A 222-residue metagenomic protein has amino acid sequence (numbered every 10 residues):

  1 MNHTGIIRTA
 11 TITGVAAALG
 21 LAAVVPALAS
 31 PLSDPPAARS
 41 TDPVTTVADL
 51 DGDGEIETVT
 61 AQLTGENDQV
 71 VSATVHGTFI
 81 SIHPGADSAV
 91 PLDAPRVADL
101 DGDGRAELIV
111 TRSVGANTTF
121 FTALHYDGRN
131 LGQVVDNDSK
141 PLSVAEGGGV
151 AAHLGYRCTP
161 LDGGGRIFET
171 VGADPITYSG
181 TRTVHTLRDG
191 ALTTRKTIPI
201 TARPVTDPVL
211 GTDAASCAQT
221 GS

Functional and structural regions predicted by a protein language model:
N2-A10, L28-S30, D34-V44, L131-G132 (+1 more regions): Acidic, small-residue rich beta-repeat scaffolds with periodic aromatic anchors
N2-L92, P208-S222: Terminal domain-start segments
P36, Q62-L63, R112-G115, A173-I176: Short consensus segments that form the blades of beta-propeller domains, in both extracellular/periplasmic
G52-A61, L100-R112, L161-E169: Acidic/hydrophobic-patterned starts of short beta strands in beta-sheet-rich repeat architectures
E66-V71, A116-T122, P175-H185: Structural motif
H76-G77, D127, R188: Short loop/turn segments that connect beta-strands within beta-propeller blades
I80-T111: Mid-chain, structured segments of secreted extracytoplasmic proteins
D99, E107-N137: Long, charged/polar, surface-exposed segments that mediate recognition or autoinhibition
